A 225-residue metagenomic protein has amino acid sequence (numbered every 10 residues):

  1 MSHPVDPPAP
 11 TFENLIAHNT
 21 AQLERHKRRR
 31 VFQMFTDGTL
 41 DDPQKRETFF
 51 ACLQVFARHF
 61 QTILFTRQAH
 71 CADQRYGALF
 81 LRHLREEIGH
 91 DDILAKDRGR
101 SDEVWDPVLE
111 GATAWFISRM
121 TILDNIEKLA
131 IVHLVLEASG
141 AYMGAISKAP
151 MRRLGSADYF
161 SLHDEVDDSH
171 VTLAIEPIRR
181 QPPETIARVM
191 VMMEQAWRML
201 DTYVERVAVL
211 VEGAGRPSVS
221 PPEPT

Functional and structural regions predicted by a protein language model:
S2-T225: Non-heme di-metal
